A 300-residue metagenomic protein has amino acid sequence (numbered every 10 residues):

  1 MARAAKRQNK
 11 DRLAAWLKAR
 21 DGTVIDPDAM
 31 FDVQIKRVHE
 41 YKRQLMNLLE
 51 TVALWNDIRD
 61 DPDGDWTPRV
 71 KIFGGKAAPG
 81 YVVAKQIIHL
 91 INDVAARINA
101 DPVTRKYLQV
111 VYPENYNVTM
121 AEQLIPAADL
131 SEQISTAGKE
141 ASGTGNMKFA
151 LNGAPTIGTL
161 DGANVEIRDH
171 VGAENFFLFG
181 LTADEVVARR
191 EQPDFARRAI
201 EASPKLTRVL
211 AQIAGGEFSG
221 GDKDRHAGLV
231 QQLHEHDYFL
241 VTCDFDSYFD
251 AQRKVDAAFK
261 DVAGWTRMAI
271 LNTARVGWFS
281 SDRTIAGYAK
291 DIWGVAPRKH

Functional and structural regions predicted by a protein language model:
M1-A2, T23-E40, P68-A84, R105-E114 (+6 more regions): Glycine- and acidic
A2-K6, E114, V118, V241 (+2 more regions): Short acidic-aromatic active-site loops that bind/stabilize oxyanions
K6-K10, A14-L17, G180, R190 (+1 more regions): Short N-terminal secondary-structure initiator segments
R7, D11-E122, G294, H300: Long, K/E/R/D-enriched contiguous segments that form extended
P126-A127, I134-R283, G287-H300: Catalytic binding pocket for nucleotide-activated donors in carbohydrate/polymer assembly enzymes
